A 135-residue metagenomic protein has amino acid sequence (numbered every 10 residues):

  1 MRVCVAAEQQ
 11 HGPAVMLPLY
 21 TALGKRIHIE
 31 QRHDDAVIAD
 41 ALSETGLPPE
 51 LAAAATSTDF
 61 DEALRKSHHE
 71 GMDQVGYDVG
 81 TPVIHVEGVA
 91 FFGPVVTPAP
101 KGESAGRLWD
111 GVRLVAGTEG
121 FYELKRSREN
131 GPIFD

Functional and structural regions predicted by a protein language model:
M1-L47: Chalcogenol-based redox active-site neighborhoods
E30, D35-D135: C-terminal cap of thioredoxin/glutaredoxin-like
